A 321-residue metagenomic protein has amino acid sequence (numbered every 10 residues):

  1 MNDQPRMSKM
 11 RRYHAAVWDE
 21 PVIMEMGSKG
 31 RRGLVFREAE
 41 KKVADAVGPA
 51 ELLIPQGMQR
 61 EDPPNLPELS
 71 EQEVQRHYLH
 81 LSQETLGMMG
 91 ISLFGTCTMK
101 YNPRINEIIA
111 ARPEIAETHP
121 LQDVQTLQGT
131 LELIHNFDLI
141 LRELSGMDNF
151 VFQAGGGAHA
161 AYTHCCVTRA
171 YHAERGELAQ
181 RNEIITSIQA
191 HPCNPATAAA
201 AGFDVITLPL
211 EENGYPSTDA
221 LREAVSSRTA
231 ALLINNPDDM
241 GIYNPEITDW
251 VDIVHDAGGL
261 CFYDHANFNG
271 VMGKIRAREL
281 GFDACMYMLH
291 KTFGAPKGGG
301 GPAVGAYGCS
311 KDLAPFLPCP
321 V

Functional and structural regions predicted by a protein language model:
M1-E117: N-terminal glycine-rich, Lys/His-bearing helix-loop that initiates the first secondary-structure elements of many
Q56-R60, R112-Q125, E143, A199-L208 (+1 more regions): Gly-rich Lys/Arg/Thr-decorated short loops/hinges at beta-loop-alpha junctions or inter-strand turns that position
P67-E68, D123-H135, A154, A158 (+1 more regions): Short acidic-aromatic active-site loops that bind/stabilize oxyanions
M88-L93, D148-F152, H265: Flexible, glycine/charged-enriched surface loops at secondary-structure junctions
E107-I109, P113-E114, L121, Q128 (+2 more regions): Glycine- and small hydrophobic-enriched segments that form the cores of compact globular domains
Q128-G129, H159-V321: Conserved PLP-enzyme active-site core in the AAT-like
L131-E143, P318-V321: Acidic-glycine-rich active-site phosphate/pyrophosphate-binding loop
R142-C166: Short loop-beta-helix segment that forms the pyridoxal 5′-phosphate
